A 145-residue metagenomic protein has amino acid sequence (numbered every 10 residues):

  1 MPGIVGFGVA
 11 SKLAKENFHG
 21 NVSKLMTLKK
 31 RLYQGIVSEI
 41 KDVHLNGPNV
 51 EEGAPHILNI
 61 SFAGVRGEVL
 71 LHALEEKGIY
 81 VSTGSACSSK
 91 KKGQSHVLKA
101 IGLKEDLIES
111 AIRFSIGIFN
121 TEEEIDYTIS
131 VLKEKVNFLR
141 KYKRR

Functional and structural regions predicted by a protein language model:
M1-R145: Pyridoxal 5′-phosphate
